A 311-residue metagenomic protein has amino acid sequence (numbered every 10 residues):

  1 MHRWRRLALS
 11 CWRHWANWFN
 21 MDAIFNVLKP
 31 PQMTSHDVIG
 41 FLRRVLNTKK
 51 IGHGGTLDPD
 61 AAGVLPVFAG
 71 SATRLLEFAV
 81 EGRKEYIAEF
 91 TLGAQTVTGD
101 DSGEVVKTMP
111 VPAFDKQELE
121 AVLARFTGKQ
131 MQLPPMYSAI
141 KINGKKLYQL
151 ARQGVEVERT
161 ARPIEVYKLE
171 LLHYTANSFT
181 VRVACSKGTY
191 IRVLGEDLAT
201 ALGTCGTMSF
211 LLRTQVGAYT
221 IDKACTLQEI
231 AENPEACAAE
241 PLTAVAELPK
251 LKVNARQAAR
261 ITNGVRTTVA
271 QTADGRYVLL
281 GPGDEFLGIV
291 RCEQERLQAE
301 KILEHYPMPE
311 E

Functional and structural regions predicted by a protein language model:
R6, C11-V27, H36-H53, L57 (+3 more regions): Accessory RNA 3′-end/elbow-binding domains used by RNA modification enzymes
C11-S186, V193, D197-K223: Catalytic cores of RNA-modifying enzymes
